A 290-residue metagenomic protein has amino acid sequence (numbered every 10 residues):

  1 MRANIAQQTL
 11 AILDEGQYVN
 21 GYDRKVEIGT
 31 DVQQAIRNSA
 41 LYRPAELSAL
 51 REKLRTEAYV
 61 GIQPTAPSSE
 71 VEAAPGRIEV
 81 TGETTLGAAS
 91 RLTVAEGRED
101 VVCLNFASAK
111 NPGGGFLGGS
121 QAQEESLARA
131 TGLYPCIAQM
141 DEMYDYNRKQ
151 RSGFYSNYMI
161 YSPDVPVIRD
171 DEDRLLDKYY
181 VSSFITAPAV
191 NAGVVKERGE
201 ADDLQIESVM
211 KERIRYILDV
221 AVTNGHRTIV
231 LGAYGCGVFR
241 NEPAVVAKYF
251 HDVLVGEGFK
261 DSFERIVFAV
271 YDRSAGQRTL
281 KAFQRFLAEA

Functional and structural regions predicted by a protein language model:
M1-I229, A233-A290: Macrodomain-like recognition of ADP-ribose-binding/processing modules
